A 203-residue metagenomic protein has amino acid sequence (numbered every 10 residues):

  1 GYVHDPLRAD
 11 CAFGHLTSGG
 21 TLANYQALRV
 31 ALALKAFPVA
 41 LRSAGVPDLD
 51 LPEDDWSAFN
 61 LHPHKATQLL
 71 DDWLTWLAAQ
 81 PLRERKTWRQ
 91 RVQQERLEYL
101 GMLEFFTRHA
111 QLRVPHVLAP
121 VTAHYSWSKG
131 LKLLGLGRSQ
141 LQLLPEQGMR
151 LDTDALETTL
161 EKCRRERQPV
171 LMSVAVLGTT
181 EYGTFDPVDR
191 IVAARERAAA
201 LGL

Functional and structural regions predicted by a protein language model:
G1-L171, A175-V176, E181-A193: PLP-dependent aspartate aminotransferase-fold enzymes
V3-H4, A199-L203: Short, intrinsically disordered, charge-balanced linker/junction segments flanking boundaries in proteins
L133, R197-A200: Residues at alpha-helix termini
